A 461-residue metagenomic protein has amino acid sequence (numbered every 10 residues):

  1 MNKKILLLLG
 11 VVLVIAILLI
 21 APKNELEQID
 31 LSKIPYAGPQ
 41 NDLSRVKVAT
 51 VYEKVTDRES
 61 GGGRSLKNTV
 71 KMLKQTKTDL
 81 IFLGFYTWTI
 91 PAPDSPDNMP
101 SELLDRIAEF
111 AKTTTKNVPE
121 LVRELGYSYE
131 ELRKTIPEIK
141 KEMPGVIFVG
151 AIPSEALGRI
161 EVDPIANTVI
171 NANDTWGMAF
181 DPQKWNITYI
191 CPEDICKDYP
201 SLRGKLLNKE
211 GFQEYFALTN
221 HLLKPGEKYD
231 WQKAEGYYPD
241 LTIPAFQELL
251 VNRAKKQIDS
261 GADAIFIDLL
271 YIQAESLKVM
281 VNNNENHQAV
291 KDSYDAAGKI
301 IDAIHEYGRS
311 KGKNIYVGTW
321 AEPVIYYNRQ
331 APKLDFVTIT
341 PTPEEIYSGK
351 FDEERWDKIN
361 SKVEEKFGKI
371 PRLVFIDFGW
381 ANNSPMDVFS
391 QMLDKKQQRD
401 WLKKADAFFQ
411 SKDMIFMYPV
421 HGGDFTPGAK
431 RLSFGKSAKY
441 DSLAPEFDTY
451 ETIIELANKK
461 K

Functional and structural regions predicted by a protein language model:
E25-G84, T319: Boundary/entry segment of secreted carbohydrate-active catalytic domains
G38-Y52, T56-S60, G150-A151, E155-K255: Active-site-adjacent "subsite" loops/lids of carbohydrate-active enzymes
A49-S60, T89-S128, K233-E248, N286-D292: The substrate-binding groove and active-site-proximal loops of carbohydrate-active enzymes, especially glycoside
D57-K74, I243-K256, P323-R329, W401-A405: Short, acidic/polar
G61-D105, T113-K116, K256-I265: Catalytic domains of carbohydrate-active enzymes, especially glycoside hydrolases
F148-P153, F266-D268, Y294-N328, T338-P341 (+1 more regions): Aromatic-lined carbohydrate-recognition surfaces of secreted/lumenal glycan-active proteins
D194, D198-Y316, E322-P323: Polysaccharide-binding and catalytic clefts of secreted carbohydrate-active enzymes
F336, T340-K461: Substrate-binding cleft of secreted/luminal carbohydrate-active enzymes
